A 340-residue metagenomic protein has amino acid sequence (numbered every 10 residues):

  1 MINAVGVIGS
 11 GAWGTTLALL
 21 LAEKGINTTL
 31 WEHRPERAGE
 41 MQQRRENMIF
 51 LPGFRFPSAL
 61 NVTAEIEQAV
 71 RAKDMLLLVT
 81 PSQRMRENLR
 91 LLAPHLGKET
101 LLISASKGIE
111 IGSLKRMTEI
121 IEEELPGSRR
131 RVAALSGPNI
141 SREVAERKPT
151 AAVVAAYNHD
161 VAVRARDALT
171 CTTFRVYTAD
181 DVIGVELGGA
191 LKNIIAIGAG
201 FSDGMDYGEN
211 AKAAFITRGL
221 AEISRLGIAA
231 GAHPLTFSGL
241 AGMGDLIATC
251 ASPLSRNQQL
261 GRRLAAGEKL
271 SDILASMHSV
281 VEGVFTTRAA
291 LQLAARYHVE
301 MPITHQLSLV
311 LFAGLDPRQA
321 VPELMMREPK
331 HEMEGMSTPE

Functional and structural regions predicted by a protein language model:
M1-F54, A64, L91: NAD(P)+-binding Rossmann beta1-loop-alpha1 motif at the extreme N-terminus of oxidoreductases
V5, T28, R130-V132, V176: Hydrophobic anchor at the start of a short beta-strand that flanks the dinucleotide cofactor-binding loop
G11, T15, P35, T63 (+19 more regions): Electropositive phosphate-/nucleotide-binding environments in soluble metabolic enzymes
F56, V62-P149, A165-D167: Rossmann-like NAD(P)(H) cofactor-binding subdomain of soluble oxidoreductases
R71-A72, L191, M243: Alpha-helix C-terminal capping/helix-to-coil transition sites in glycosyltransferase folds
R84, H95, I120, E124-G127 (+2 more regions): Internal alpha-helical scaffold of NAD(P)-dependent oxidoreductase catalytic cores
A199-D203, I228-S238, G242-E340: NAD(P)-dependent Rossmann-like dehydrogenase/reductase catalytic/cofactor-binding core
